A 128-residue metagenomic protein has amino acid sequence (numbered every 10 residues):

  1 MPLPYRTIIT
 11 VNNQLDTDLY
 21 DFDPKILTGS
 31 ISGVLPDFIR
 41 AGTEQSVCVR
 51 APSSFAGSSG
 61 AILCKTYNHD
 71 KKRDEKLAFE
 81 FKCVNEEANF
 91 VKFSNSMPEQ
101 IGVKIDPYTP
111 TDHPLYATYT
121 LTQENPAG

Functional and structural regions predicted by a protein language model:
M1-G128: Intrinsically disordered, low-complexity segments enriched in small/polar residues
